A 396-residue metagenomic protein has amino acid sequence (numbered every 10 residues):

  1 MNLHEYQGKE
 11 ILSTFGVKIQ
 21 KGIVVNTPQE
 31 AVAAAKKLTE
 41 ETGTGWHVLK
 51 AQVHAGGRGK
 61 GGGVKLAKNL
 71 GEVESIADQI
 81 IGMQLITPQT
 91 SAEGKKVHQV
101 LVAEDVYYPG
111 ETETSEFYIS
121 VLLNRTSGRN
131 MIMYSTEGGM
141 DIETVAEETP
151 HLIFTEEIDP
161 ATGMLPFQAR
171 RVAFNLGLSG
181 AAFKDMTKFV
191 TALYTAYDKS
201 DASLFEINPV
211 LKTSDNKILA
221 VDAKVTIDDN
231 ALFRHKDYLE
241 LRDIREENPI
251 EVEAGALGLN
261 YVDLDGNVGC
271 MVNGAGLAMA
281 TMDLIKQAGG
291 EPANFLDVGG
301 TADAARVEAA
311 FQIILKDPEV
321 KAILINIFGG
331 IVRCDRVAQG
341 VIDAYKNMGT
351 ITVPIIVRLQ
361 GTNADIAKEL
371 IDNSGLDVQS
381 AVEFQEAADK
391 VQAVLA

Functional and structural regions predicted by a protein language model:
M1-L101, D105-I207, L211-I325, D335-Q339 (+3 more regions): ATP-dependent carboxylate/acyl-activation modules
F328-V332: Glycine-rich, proline-tolerant flexible connector loops at the mouths of alpha/beta enzymes
T352-Q360: Short internal beta-strands
